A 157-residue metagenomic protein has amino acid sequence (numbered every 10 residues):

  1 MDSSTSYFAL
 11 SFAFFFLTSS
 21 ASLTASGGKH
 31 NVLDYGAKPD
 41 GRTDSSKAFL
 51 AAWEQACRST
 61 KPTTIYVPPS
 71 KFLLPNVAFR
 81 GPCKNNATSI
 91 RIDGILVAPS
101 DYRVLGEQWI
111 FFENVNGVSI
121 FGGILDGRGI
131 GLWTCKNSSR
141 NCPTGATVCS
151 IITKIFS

Functional and structural regions predicted by a protein language model:
D2-S157: Extracellular/periplasmic carbohydrate-active domains that bind, remodel, or depolymerize complex polysaccharides
